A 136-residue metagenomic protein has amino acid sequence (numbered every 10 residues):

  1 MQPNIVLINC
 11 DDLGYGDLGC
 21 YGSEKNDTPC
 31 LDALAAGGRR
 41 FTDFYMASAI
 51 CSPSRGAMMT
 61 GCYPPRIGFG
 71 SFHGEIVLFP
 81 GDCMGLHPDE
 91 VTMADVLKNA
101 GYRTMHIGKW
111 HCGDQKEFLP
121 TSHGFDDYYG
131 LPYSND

Functional and structural regions predicted by a protein language model:
M1-D136: Formylglycine-dependent sulfatase
